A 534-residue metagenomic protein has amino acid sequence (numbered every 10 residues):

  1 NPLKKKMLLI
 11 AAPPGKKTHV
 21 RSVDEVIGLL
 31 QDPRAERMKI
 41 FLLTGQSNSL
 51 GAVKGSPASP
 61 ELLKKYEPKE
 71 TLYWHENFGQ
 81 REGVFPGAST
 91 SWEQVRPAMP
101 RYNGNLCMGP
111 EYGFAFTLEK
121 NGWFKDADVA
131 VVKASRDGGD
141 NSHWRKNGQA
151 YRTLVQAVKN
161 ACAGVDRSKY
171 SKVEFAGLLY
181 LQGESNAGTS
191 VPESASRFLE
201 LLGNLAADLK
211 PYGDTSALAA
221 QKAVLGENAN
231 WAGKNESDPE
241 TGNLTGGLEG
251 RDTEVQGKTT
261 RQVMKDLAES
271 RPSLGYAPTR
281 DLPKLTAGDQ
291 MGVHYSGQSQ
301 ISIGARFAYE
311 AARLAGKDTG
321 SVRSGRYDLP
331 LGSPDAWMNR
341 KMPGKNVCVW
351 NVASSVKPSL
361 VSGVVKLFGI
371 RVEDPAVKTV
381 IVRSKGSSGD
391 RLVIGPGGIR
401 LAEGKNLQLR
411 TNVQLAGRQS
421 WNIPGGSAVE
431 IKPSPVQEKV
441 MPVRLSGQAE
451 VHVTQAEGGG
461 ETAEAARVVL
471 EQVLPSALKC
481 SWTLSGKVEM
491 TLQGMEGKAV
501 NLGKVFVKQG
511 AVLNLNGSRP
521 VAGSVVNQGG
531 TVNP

Functional and structural regions predicted by a protein language model:
L3-D318: Cell-envelope and extracellular/periplasmic
L72-G87, V322-P334, G398-L401, V453 (+1 more regions): Short beta-strand segments and strand-loop junctions that repeat across beta-rich extracellular domains
G138-N141, L282-G288, P330, S388-L392 (+1 more regions): A short acidic, often aromatic-flanked loop/helix-cap motif at beta-alpha or helix-coil junctions that lines enzyme
A220-Q221, P396-G397, N406, K439-P442 (+2 more regions): Extracellular beta-strand/beta-solenoid scaffold signature
G320-A428, P433-Q437, N533-P534: Solvent-exposed adhesion/ligand-recognition segments of exported proteins
K405, V413, S427, P435 (+8 more regions): Small-residue (G/S/T/A) turn/hinge positions that recur once per unit in extracellular repeat modules
A416-G417, K439-M441, S446-T454, G459-E464 (+1 more regions): Surface-exposed loop/turn motifs in large extracellular/passenger domains
E471, G486, Q493-P534: Extracellular beta-strand/loop-rich repeat segments of large surface/secreted proteins
